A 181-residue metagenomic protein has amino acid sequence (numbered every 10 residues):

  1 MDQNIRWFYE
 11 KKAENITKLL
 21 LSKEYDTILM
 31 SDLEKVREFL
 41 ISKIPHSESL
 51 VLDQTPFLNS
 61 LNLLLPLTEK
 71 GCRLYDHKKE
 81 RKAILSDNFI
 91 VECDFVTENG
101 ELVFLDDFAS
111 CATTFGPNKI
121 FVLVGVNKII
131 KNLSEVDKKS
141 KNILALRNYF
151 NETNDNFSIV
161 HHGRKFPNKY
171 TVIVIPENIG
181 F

Functional and structural regions predicted by a protein language model:
M1-Y9: Glycine- and acidic-residue-enriched helix-capping/strand-helix junction motifs
Y9-I90: N-terminal active-site beta-alpha-beta segment that forms phosphate/nucleotide-binding and substrate-recognition loops
I84-F181: Conserved phosphate- and dinucleotide-binding cores of soluble alpha/beta proteins, encompassing both enzyme active
